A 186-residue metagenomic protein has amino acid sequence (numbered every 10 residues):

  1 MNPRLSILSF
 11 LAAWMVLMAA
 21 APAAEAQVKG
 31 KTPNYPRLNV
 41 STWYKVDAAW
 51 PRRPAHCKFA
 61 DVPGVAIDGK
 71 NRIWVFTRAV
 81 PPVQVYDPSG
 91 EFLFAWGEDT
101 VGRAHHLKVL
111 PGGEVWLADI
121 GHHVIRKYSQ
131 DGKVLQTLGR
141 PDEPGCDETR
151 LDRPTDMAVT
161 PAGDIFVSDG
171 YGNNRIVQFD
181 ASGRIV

Functional and structural regions predicted by a protein language model:
M1-L11: Bacterial N-terminal signal peptides that target proteins for export
L5, A19-P22: Generic extreme N-terminus detector
S9-A19: Bacterial N-terminal signal peptides
A24-V186: Eukaryotic scaffold repeat domains enriched in small/polar residues
